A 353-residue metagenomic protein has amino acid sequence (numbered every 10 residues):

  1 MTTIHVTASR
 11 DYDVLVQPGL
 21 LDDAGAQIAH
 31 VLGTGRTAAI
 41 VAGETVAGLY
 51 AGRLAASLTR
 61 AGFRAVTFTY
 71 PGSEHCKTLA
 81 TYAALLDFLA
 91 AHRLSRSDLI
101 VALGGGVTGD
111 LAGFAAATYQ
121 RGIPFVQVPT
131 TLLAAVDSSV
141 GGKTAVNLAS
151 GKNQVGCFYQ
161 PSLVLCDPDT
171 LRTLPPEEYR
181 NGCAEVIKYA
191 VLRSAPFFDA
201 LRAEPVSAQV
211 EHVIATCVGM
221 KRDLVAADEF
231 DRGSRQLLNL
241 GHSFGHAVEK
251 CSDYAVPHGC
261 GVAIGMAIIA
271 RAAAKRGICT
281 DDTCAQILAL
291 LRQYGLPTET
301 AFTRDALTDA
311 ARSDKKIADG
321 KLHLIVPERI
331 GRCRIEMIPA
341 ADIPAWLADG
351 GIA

Functional and structural regions predicted by a protein language model:
M1-L99: ATP/NTP phosphate-donor binding region
L15, F114-E204: A glycine/threonine-rich phosphate-anchoring loop and its flanking beta-alpha core in nucleotide/phosphate-binding
L86-L103, A112-Q127: Non-catalytic interfacial helical region
V107-F114, A135-V136, A247: Short glycine/serine/threonine-rich phosphate/pyrophosphate-binding segments that cradle anionic phosphate groups
G151, Q160-V164, D169-P176, A184-P196 (+9 more regions): Generic secondary-structure signature for well-ordered alpha-helical cores
A184-I187, C279-A353: C-terminal charged capping/lid subdomain of soluble metabolic enzymes
D199-A306: Active-site segments that bind and position negatively charged phosphate/pyrophosphate groups
